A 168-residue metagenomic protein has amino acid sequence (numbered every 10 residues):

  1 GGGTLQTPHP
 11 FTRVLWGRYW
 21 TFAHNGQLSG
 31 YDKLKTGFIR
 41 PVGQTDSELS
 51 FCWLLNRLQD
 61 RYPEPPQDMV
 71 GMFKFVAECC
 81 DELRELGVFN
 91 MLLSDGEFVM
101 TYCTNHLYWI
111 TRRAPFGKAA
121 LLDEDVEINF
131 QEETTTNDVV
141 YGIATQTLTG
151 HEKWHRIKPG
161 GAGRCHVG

Functional and structural regions predicted by a protein language model:
G1-G168: N-terminal segments that mediate ammonia production and transfer in glutamine-dependent amidotransferase systems
